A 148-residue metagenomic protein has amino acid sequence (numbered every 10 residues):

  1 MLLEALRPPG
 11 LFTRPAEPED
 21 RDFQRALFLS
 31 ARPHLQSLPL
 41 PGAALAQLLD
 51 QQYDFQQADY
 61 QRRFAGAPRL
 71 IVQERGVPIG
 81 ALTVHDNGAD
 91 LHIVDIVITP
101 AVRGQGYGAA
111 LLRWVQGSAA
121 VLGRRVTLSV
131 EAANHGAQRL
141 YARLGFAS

Functional and structural regions predicted by a protein language model:
L2-L11, P15-R21, A26-D95, T99-P100 (+1 more regions): Acetyl-CoA-dependent GNAT
E19, R103, A147: Adenine-nucleotide cofactor-binding loop residues
T99-R103, L128-Q138: Conserved beta-strand-loop-alpha-helix junction that forms the acyl-donor binding cleft
G106: Conserved G/P- and acidic residue-centered "switch" motifs that form tight phosphate/ATP-binding loops in soluble
A109, A133-S148: Conserved active-site alpha-helix within GNAT-family acetyltransferase domains
A119-V130: Conserved GNAT acetyl-CoA-binding A-motif
